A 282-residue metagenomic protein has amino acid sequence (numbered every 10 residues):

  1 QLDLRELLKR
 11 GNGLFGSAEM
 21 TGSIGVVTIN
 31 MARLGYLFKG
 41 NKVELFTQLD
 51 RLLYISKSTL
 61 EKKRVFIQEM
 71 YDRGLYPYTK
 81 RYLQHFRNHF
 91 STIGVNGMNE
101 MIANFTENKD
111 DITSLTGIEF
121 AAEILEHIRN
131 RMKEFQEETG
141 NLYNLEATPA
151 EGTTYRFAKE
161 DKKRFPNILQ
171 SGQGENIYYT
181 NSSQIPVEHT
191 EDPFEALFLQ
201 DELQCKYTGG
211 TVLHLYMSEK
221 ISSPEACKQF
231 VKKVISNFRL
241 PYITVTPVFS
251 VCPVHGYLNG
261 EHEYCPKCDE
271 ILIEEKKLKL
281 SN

Functional and structural regions predicted by a protein language model:
Q1-R87, N108, S114-I118, A122-N282: Conserved catalytic cores of very large enzyme subunits
S91-N104, E126: Contiguous, well-ordered alpha-helical segments that form the cores/surfaces of helical PPI scaffolds
